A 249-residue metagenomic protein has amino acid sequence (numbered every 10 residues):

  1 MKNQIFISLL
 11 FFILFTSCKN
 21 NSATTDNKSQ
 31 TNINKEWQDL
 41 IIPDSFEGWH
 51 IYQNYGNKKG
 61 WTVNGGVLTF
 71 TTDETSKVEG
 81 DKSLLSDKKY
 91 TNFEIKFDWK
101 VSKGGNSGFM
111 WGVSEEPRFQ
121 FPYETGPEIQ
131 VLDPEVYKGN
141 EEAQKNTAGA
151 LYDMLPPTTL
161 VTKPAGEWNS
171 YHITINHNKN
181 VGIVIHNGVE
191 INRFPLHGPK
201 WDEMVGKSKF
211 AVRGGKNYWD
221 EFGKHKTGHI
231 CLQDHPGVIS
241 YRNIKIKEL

Functional and structural regions predicted by a protein language model:
I5-L14: Sec-dependent N-terminal signal peptides
C18-L249: Carbohydrate-interacting regions of secretory-pathway proteins
